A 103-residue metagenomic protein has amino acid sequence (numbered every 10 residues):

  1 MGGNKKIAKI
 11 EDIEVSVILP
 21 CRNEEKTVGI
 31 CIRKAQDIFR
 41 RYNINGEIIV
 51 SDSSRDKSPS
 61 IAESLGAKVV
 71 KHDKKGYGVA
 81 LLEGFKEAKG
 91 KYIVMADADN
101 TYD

Functional and structural regions predicted by a protein language model:
M1-D103: Structured catalytic core of nucleotide-sugar glycosyltransferases
